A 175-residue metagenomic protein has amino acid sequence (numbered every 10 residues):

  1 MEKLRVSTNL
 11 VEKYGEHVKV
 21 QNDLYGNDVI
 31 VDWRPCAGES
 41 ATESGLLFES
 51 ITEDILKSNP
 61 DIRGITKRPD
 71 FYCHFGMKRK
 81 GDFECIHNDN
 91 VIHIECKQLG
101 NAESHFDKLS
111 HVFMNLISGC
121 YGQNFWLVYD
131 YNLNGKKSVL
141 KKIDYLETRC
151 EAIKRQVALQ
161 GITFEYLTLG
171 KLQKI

Functional and structural regions predicted by a protein language model:
M1-D61: Interdomain/boundary linker segments immediately adjacent to catalytic/signaling cores
R34, S40, R63-N88, E103-H105: Active-site metal-binding core of divalent-cation-utilizing nuclease and nuclease-like domains
E43, L47, I51, K78 (+2 more regions): Short, well-structured alpha-helical interface segments that form or flank functional binding sites
L47, T52-R63, K137, K142-D144 (+1 more regions): Eukaryote-skewed repeat-based solenoidal scaffolds used as protein-protein interaction platforms, primarily
Y72, L99, N132, K171-Q173: Short, solvent-exposed loop/turn segments at secondary-structure junctions
G81, I94-C96: Active-site flanking residues adjacent to catalytic metal/cofactor-binding acidic residues
V91, Q98-I153: Catalytic cores of nucleic-acid endonucleases
E147-I175: Charged, structured surface patches that assemble and position nucleic-acid processing machinery
